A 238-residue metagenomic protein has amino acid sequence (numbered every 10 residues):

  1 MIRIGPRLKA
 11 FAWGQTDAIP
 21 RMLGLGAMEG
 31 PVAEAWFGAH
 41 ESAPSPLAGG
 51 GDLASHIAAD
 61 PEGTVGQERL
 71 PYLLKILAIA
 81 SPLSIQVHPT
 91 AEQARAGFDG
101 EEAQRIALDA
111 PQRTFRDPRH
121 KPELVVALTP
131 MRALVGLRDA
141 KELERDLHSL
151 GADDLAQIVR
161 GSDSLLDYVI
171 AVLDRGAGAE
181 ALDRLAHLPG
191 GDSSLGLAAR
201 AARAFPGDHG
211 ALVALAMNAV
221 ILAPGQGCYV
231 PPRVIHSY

Functional and structural regions predicted by a protein language model:
M1-G190: Transition-metal
L73-K75, V125, A219, G227 (+1 more regions): Short, surface-exposed charged micro-motifs
I85-Q86, L222-Y238: Conserved metal-binding segment of the jelly-roll/cupin
A110-Q112, A214-A216, A223-P224, V230-P232: Glycine-rich, charged/polar anion/phosphate-binding loops that engage phosphate groups from diverse ligands
L197-P224: Conserved AWS/pre-SET-to-SET junction and N-terminal core of the SET lysine methyltransferase domain, specifically
